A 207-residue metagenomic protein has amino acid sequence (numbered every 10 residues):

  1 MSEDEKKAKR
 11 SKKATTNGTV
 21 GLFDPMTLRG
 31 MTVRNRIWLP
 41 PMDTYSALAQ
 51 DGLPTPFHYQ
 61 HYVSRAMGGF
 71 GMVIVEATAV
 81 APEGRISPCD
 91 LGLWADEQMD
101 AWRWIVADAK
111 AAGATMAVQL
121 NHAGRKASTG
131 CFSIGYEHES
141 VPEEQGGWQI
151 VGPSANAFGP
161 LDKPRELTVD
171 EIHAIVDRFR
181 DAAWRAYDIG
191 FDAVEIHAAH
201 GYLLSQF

Functional and structural regions predicted by a protein language model:
S2-A123, G130-F132, K163, I175 (+1 more regions): N-terminal capping/small domains of soluble enzymes
A79-V80, A123-G124, A193, H200-G201: Conserved beta-strand edge residues that scaffold enzyme active sites
G84, A127, L203-S205: Short, function-defining helix-loop hinge/capping sites that tune catalysis or transport
N121-F191: Non-globular sequence segments
L167, E195-F207: Polysaccharide-binding and catalytic clefts of secreted carbohydrate-active enzymes
